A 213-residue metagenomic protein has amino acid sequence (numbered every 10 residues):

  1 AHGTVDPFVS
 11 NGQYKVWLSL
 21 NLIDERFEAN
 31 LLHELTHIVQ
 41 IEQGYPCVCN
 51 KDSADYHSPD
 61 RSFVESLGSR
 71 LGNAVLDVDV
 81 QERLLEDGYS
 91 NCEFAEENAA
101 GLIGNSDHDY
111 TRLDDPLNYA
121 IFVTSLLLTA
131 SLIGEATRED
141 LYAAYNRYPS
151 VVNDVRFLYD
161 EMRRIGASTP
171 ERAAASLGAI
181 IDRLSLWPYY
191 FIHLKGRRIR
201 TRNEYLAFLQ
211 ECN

Functional and structural regions predicted by a protein language model:
A1-Q13: Catalytic zinc-binding patch centered on the HExxH motif and its immediate surroundings that defines zinc-dependent
V16-L31: Short pre-active-site segment immediately N-terminal to the catalytic Zn-binding motif
E25, Q40-V78: Post-HEXXH active-site segment of zinc metalloproteases
A29, H33, D77-V78, L117-I121: Non-catalytic, well-ordered alpha-helical scaffold segments
N30, E34-I38, E42: Catalytic glutamate of the conserved HExxH
V39-G44, G88-Y89, S106-D107, S185: Short alpha-helix boundary/capping elements
E82-S106: Short helix/loop segments within enzyme catalytic domains that coordinate or immediately flank catalytic cofactors
A100-N213: Pan-zinc metallopeptidase signature
